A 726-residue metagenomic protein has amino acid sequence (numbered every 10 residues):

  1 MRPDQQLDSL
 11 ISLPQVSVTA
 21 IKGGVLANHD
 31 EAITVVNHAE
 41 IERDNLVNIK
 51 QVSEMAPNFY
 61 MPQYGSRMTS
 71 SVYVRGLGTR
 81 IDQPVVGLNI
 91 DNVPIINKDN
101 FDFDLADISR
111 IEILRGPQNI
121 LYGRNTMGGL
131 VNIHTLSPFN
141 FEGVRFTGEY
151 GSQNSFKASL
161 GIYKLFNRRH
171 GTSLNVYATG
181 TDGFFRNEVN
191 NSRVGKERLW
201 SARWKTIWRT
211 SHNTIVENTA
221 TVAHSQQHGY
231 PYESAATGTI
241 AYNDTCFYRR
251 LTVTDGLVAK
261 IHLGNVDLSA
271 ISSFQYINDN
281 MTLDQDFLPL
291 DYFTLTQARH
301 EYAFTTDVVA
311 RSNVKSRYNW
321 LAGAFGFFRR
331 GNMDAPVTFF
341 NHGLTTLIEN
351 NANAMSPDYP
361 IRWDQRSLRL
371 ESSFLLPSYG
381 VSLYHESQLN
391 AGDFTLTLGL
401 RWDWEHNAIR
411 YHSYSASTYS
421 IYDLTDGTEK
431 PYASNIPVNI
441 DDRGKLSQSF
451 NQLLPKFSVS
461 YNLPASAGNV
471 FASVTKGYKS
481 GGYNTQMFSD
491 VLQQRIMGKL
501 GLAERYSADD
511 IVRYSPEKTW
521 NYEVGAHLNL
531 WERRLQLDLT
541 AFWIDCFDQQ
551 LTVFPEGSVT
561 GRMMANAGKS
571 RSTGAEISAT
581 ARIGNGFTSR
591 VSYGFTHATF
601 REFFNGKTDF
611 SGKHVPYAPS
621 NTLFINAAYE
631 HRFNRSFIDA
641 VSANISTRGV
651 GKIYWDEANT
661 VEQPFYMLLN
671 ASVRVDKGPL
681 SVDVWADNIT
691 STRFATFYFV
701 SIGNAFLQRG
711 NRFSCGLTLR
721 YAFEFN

Functional and structural regions predicted by a protein language model:
M1-E42, L539: Short, acidic, small-residue-rich periplasmic hinge/interaction motif at the N-terminus of Gram-negative outer-membrane
I49-V52, S71-G76, N89, I113 (+3 more regions): N-terminal periplasmic accessory domains that precede and gate Gram-negative outer-membrane beta-barrel machines
K50-V93: Extracytoplasmic beta-strand/coil segments of soluble accessory domains associated with Gram-negative outer-membrane
D91-P117: Short acidic/polar hinge/loop motifs at secondary-structure boundaries that mediate gating or recognition
G143-R145, Y150-T181, F185, V189-Q227 (+6 more regions): Transmembrane beta-barrel wall of Gram-negative outer-membrane proteins
V258-L283, N469-T475, Q486, L492-N566 (+2 more regions): Membrane-embedded beta-barrel scaffold of Gram-negative outer-membrane proteins
R311, K315, N319-L321, F327 (+5 more regions): Gram-negative outer-membrane beta-barrel transporters
Y478, S589, T647-D656, R674-N726: C-terminal beta-signal and adjacent terminal beta-strands/loops of Gram-negative outer-membrane beta-barrel proteins
